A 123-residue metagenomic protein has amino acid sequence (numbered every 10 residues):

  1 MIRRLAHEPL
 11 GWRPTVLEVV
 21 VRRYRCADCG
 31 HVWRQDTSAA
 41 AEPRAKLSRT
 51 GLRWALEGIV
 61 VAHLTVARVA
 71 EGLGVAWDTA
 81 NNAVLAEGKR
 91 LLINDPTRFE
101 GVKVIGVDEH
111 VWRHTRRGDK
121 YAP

Functional and structural regions predicted by a protein language model:
M1-H31: Short, conserved DNA-binding cores of transcription-related domains
E18, L47, F99: Residue-level marker of regulatory loop/turn positions in helix-turn-helix DNA-binding domains and in histidine
G30-L52: Short, Lys/Arg-enriched anionic-surface-contact patches
H31-R34, V60, L64, L85 (+1 more regions): Non-catalytic alpha-helical coupling and interface elements of nucleotide-dependent molecular machines and regulators
R49-L64: Short, amphipathic alpha-helical "recognition" segments used to contact nucleic acids or chromatin
A67-A83: Short, basic interhelical loop/turn and adjoining N-cap of the next helix at nucleic-acid- or acidic-partner-contacting
T79-P123: RNase H-like nuclease fold core
